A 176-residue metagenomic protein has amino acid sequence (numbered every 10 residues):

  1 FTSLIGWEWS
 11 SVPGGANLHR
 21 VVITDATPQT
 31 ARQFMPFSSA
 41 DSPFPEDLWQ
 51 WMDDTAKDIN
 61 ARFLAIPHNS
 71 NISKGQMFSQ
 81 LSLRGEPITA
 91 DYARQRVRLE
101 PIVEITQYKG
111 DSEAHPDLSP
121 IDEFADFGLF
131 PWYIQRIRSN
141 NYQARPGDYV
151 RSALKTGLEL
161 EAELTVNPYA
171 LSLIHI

Functional and structural regions predicted by a protein language model:
F1-I174: Extended, charged catalytic domains and RNA/DNA-binding interfaces, predominantly in divalent-metal-using enzymes
